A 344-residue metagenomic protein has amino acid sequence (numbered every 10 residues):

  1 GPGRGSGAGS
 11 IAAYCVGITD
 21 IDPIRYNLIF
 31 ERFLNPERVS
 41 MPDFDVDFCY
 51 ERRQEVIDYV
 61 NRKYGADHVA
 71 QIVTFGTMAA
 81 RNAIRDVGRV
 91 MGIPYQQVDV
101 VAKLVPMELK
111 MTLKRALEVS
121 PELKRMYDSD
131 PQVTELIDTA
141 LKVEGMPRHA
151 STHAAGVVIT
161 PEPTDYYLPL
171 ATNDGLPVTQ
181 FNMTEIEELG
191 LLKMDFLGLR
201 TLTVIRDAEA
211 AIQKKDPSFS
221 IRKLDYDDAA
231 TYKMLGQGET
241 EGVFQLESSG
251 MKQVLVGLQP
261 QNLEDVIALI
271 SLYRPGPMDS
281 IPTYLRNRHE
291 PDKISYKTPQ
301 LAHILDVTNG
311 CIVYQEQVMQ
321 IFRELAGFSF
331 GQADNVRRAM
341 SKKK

Functional and structural regions predicted by a protein language model:
G1-K344: Alpha-helical scaffold/interaction cores of sigma-54-like transcription cofactors and many family A DNA polymerases
